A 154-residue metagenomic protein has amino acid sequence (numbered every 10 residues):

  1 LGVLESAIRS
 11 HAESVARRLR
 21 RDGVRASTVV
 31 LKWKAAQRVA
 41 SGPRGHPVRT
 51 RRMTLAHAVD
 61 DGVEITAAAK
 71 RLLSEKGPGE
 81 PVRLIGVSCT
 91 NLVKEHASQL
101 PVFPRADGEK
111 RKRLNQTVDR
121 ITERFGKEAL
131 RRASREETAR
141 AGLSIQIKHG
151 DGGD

Functional and structural regions predicted by a protein language model:
L1-D154: Basic, low-complexity intrinsically disordered segments
